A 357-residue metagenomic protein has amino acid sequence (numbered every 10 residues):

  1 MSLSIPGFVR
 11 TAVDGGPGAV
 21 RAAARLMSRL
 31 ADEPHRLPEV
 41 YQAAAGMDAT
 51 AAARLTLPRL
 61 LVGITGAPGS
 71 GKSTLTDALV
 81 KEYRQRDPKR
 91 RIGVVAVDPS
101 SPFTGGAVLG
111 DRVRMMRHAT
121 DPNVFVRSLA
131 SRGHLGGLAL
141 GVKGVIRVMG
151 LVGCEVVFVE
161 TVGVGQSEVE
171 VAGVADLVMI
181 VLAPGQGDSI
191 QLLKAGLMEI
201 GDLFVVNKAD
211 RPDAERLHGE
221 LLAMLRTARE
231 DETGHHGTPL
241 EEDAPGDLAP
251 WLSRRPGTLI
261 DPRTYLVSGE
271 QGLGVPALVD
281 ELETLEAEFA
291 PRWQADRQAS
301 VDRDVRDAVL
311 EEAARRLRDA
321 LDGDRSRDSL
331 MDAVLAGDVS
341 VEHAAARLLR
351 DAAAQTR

Functional and structural regions predicted by a protein language model:
L3-V62, A67-S70, T76-S167, V174-P184 (+1 more regions): Nucleotide-state-sensitive switch-loop elements of NTP-binding domains
P6, R10, R21-A24, S28 (+19 more regions): Solvent-exposed alpha-helical segments within well-ordered globular domains of core cellular machineries
G7-T11, T65, L129, V205 (+3 more regions): Short hinge/gating elements
V20-A23, T258-I260, L266-G269, P276-T356: Long, well-ordered amphipathic alpha-helical subdomains in the mid-to-C-terminal portions of large enzyme subunits
A31-H35, R84, A183, D202 (+7 more regions): Non-catalytic alpha-helical coupling and interface elements of nucleotide-dependent molecular machines and regulators
T161-M224: Conserved P-loop NTPase nucleotide-binding/switch module
L203, A209-E286: Canonical P-loop GTPase G-domain recognition
